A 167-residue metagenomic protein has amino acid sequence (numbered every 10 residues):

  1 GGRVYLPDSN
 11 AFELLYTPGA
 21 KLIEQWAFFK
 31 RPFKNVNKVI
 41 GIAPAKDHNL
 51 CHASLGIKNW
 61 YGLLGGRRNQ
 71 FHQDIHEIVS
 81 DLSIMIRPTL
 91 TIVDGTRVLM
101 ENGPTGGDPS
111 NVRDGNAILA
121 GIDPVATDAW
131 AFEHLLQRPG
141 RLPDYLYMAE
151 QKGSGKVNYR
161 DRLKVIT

Functional and structural regions predicted by a protein language model:
G1-T167: Extended, low-polarity segments enriched in aliphatic/aromatic residues
